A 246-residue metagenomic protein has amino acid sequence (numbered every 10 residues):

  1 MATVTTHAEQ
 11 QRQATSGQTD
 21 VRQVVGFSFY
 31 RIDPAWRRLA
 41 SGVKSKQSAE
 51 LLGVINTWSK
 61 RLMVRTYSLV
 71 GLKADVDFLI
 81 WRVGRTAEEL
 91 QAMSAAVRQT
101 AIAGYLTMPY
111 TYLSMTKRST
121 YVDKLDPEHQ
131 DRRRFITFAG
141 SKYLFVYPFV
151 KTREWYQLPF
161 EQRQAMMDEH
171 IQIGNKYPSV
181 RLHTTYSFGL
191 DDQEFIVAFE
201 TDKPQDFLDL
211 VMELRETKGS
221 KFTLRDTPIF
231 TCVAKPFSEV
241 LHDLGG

Functional and structural regions predicted by a protein language model:
M1-S59, R85-L90, P109-K176, F188 (+2 more regions): Short S/T/G/P-rich N-terminal loop/turn motif that feeds into the first structured element of a domain
I55-V76, A103-R118, I171-I196, L210 (+1 more regions): Short, glycine- and small/hydrophobic-rich beta-strand elements in well-ordered beta-sheets
V70, V83-G84: Short gly/ser-rich anion-binding loops that grip negatively charged ligand groups
G71-L72, E89, I102-G104, I136-F138: Short, charge-rich binding segments
E89-M93, Q99, A103-Y110: Short, solvent-exposed secondary-structure capping/transition elements
A92-T100, D209-E216: Short amphipathic alpha-helices in soluble, non-transmembrane regions that often serve as interface/regulatory elements
